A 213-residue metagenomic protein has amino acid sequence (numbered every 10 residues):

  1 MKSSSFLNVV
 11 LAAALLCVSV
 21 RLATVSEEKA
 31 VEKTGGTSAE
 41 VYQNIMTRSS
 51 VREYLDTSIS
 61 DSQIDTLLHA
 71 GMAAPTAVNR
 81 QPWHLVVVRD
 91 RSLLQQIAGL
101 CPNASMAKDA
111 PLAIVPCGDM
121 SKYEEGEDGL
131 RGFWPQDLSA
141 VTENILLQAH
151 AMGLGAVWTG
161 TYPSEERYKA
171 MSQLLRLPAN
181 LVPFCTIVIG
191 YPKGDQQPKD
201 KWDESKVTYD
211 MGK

Functional and structural regions predicted by a protein language model:
K2-K213: Acidic, surface-exposed loops and disordered segments
